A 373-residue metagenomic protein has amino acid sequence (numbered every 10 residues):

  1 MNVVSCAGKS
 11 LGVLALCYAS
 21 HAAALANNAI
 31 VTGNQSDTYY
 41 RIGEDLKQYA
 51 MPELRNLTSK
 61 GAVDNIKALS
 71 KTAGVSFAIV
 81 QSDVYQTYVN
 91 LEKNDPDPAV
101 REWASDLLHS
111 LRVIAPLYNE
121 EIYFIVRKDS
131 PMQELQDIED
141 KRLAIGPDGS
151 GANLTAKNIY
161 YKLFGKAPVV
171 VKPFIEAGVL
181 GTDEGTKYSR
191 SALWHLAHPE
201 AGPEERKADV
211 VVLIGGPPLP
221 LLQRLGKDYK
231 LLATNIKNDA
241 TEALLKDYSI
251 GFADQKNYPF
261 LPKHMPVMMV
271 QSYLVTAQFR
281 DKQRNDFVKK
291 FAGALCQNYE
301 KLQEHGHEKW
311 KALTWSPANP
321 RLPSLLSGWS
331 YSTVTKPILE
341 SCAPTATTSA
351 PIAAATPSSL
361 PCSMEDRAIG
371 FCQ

Functional and structural regions predicted by a protein language model:
M1-L11: Bacterial N-terminal signal peptides that target proteins for export
C17-H21: N-terminal signal peptide c-region/cleavage motif recognized by signal peptidases
N27-A50, E120-P199, P317, S327: Bilobed "Venus flytrap"/periplasmic-binding protein-like clamshell domains and structurally analogous long
I42-Q48, L57-L108, S189-P203, G216-G226: Pocket-flanking alpha-helical
E102-L117, N257-P266: A structural signal for short loop-to-beta-strand junctions that line the ligand-binding cleft of periplasmic/secreted
S130, G165-R284: Pocket-lining segment of extracytoplasmic ligand-binding domains
K141-I159, Y248-R321: Ligand-binding clefts/hinges and TM-proximal coupling segments of bilobed small-molecule sensing domains
R190-W194, H198, E205, V210-V211 (+3 more regions): An extracytoplasmic/periplasmic, membrane-proximal ligand-sensing/linker region
